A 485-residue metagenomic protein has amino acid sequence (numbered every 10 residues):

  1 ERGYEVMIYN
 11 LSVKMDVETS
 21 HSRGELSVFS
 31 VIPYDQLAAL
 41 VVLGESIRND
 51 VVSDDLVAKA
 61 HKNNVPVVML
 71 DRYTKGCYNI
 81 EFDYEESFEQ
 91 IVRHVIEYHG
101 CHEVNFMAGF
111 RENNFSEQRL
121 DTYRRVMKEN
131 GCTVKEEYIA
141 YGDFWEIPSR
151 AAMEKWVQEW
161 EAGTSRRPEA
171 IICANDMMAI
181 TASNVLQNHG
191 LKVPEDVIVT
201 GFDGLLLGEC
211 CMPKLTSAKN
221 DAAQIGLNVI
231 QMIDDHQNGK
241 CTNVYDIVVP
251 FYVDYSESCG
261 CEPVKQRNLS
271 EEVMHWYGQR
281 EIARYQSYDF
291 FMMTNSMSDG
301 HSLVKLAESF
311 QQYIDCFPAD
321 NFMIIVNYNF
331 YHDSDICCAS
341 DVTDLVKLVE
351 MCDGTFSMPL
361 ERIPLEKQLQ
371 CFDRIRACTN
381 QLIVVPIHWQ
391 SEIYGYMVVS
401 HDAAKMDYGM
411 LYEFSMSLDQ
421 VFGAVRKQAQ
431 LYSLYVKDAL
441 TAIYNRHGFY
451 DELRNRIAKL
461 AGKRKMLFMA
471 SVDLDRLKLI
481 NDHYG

Functional and structural regions predicted by a protein language model:
E1-M292, S296: Bacterial carbohydrate/catabolite-sensing allosteric modules
G3, M292-S296, K427-R446, N455-A458: Amphipathic HAMP/coiled-coil signal-transducing linker helices that couple sensory inputs to cytosolic output domains
G239-C241, Y435, R454-F468, V472 (+1 more regions): Nucleotide second-messenger and two-component phosphorelay signaling modules
D299-A339: Helix-loop-beta substructure at the N-terminus of cytosolic sensory domains that couple signal/ligand detection
D373, C378-H388: A short, aliphatic-rich beta-strand micro-motif
I387-M397: Short hydrophobic/glycine-rich mini-motifs in sensory/regulatory modules that couple input to downstream signaling
A403-G423, Y432: Amphipathic alpha-helical "output/dimerization" segments
Y432-D451, V472-G485: Conserved nucleotide-binding and Mg2+-coordinating catalytic segments in signaling enzymes
